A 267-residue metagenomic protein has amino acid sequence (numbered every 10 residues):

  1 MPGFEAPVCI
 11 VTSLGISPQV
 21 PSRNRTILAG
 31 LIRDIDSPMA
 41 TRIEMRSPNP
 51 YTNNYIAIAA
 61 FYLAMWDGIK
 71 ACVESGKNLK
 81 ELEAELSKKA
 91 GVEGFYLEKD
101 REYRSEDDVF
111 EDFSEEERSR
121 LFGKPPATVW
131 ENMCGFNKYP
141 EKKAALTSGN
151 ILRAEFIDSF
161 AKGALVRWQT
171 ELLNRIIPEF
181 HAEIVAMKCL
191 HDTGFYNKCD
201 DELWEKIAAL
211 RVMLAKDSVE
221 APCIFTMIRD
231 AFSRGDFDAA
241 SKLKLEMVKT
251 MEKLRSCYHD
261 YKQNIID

Functional and structural regions predicted by a protein language model:
M1-D267: C-terminal accessory/tail domains of diverse enzymes
